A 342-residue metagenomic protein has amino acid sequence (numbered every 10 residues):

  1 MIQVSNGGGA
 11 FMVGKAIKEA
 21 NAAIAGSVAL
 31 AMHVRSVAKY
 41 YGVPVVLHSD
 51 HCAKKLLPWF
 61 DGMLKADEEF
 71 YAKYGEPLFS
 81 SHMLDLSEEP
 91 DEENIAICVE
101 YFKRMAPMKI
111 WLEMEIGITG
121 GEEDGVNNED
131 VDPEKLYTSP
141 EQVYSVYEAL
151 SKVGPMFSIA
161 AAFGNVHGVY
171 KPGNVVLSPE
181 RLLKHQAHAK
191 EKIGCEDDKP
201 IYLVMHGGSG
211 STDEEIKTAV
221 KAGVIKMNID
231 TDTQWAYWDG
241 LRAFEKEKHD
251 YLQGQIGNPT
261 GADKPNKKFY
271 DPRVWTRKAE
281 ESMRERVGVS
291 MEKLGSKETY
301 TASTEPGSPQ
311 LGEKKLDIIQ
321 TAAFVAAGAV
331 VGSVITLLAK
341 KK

Functional and structural regions predicted by a protein language model:
M1, S5-A10, G14-N21, A25-G42 (+3 more regions): Alpha/beta enzyme core
A38-K39, K171, R181, H185 (+2 more regions): Catalytic-face loop-and-helix region of soluble metabolic enzyme cores
L47-S49, D239: Glycine-rich nucleotide/cofactor/substrate-binding loop typically near the N-terminus or early in the first domain
H48, E113-E115, V204: Generic enzyme active-site microenvironment
D50-C52, D85, H206-G208: Conserved acidic functional residues
Y237, L241, A279, M283-V287 (+2 more regions): Hydrophobic face of amphipathic alpha-helices
K246-G312: Extended, intrinsically disordered, low-complexity segments
E313-A323, V330-K342: Short hydrophobic alpha-helical membrane-entry/anchor segments
